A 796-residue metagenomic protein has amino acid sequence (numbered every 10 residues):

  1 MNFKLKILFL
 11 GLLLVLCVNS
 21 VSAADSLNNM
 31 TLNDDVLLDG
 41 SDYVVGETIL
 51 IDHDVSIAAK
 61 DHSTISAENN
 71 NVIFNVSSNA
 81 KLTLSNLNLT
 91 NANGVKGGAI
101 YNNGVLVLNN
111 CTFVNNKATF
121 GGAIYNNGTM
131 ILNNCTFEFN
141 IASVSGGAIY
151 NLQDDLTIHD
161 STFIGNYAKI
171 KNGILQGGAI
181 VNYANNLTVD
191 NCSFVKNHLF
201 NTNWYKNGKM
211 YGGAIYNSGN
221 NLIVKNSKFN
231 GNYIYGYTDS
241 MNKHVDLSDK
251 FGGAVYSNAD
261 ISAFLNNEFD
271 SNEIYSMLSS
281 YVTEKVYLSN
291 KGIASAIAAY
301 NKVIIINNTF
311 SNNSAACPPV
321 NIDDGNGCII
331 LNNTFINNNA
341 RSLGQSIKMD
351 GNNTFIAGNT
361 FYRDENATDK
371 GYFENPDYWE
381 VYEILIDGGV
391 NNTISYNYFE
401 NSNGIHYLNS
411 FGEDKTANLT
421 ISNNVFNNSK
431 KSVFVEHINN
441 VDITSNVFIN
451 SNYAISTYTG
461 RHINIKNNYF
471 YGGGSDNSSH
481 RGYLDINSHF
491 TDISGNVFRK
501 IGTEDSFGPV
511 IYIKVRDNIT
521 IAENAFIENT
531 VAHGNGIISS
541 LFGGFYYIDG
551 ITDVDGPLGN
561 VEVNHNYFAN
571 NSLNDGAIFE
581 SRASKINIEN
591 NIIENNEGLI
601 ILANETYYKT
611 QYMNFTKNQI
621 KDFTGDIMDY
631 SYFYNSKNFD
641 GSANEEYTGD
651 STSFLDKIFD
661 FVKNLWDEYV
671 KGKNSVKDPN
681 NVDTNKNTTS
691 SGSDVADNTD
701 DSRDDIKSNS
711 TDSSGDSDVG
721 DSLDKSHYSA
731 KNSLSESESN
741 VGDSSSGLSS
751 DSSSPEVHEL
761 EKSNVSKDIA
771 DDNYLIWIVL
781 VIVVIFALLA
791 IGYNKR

Functional and structural regions predicted by a protein language model:
L27, L32-V55, H62-N69: N-terminal extracellular ligand-recognition/capping segment immediately after the signal peptide
E47-I51, V72-S77, K96-V105, F120-N127 (+22 more regions): Glycine-rich beta-solenoid repeat tracts in large extracellular/virion proteins
D54-G98, K117, Y167, Y233 (+3 more regions): Right-handed parallel beta-helix/beta-spiral solenoid domain characteristic of secreted/periplasmic
E589-N591, N596-T652: Leucine-rich solenoid repeat scaffolds
S653-D771: C-terminal low-complexity, Ser/Thr- and acidic/Pro-rich disordered "stalk" regions positioned immediately N-terminal
K767-V781: Juxtamembrane/start-of-transmembrane alpha-helix segments at the extracytoplasmic/lumenal side of membrane anchors
V783-R796: C-terminal membrane-anchoring or membrane-association module
